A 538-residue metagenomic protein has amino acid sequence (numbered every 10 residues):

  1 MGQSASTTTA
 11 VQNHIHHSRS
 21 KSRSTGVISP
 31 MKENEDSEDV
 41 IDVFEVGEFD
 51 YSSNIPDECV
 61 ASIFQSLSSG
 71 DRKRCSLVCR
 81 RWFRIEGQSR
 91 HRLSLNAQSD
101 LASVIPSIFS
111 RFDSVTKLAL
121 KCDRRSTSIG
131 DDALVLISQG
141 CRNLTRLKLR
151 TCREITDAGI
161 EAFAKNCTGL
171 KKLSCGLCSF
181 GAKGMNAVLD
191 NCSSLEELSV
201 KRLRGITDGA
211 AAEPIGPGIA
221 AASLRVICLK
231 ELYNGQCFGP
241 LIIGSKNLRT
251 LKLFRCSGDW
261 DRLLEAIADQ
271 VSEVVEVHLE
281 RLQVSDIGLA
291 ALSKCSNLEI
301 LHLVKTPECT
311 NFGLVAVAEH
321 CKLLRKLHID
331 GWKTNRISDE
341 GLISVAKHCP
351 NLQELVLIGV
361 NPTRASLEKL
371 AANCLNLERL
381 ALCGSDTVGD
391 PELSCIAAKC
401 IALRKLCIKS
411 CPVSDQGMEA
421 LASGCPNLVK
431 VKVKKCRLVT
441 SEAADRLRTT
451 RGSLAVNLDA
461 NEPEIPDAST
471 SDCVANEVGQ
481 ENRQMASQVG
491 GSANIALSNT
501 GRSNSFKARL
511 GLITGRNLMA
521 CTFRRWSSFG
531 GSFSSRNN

Functional and structural regions predicted by a protein language model:
M1-A164, G169-V226, Q236-I243, T250 (+2 more regions): N-terminal adaptor-interaction module of cullin-RING ubiquitin ligase components
M1-N54, T470-D472, E477-N538: CRL adaptor-proximal regions
E45, D57, A61, G70 (+10 more regions): Innate immune receptor modules and recognition interfaces
S69, S99-I105, R124-D132, R153-A158 (+12 more regions): Short, solvent-exposed loop/turn at the beta-strand->alpha-helix junction within individual leucine-rich repeat
I85-H91, S110-K117, Q139-R146, K165-K172 (+11 more regions): Leucine-rich repeat
L120, L149, C175, V200 (+9 more regions): LRR/LRR-like solenoid scaffold signature
L375, R379-G452: Ankyrin-repeat and related helical/solenoid repeat scaffolds used for protein-protein interactions
C407, P426-I513: Leucine-rich repeat domain C-terminal region
